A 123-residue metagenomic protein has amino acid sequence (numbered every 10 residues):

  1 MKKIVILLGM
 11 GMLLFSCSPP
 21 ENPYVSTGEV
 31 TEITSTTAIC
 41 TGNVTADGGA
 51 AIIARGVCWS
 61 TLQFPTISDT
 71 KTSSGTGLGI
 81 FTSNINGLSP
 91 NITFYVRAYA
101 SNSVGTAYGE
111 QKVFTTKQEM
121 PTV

Functional and structural regions predicted by a protein language model:
M1-Y24: Bacterial Sec-dependent N-terminal signal peptides
C17-V123: Short, surface-exposed linear motifs at loops/turns and structural transition points
